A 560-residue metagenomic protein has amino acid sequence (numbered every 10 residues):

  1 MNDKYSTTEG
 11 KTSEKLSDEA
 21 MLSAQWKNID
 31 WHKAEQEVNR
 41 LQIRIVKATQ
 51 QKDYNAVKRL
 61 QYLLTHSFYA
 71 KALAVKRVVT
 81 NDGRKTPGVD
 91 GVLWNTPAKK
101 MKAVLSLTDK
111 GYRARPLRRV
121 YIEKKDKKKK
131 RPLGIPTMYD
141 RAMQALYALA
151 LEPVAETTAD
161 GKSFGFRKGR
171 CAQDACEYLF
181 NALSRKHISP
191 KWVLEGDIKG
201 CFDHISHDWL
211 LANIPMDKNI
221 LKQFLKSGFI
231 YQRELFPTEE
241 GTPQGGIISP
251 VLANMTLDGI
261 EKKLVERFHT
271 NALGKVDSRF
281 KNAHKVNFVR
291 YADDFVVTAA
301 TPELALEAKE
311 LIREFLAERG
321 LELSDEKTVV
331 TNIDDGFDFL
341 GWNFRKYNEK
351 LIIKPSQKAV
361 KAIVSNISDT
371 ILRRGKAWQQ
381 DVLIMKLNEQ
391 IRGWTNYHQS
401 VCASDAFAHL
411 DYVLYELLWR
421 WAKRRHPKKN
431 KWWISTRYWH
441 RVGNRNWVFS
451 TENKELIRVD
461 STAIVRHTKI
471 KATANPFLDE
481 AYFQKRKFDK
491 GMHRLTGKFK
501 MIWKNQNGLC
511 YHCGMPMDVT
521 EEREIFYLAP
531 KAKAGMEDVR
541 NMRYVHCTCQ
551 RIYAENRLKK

Functional and structural regions predicted by a protein language model:
M1-N2, T370-W432: Right-hand nucleic-acid polymerase module
A24-G83, L149-G165: Charged boundary/loop elements
S106, K110, T158-K162, R167 (+2 more regions): Conserved polymerase palm-domain catalytic core
Q232-L235, R319-L383, E389-R392: A conserved non-catalytic segment of reverse transcriptases and RNA-directed RNA polymerases corresponding to the late
D411-L495: Extended C-terminal regions of large enzymes
T496-N507, G535-V539: Short, flexible, mixed-charge glycine/proline-rich loop motifs that serve as phosphate/nucleic-acid-contacting
G514-C547, R551-Y553, R557-L558: Histidine-centered nuclease catalytic patch
